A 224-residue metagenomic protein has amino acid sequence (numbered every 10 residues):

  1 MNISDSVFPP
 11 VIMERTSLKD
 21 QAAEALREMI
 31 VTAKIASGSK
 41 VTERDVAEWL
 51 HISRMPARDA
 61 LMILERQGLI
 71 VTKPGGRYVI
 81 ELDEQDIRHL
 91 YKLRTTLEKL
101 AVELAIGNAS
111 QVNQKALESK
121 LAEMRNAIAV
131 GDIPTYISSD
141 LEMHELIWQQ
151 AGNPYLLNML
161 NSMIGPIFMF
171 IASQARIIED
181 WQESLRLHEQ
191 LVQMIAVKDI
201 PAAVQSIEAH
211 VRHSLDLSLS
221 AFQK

Functional and structural regions predicted by a protein language model:
M1-E103, G107, L215, L219-K224: Short linear motifs at protein or domain termini
S17, Q114-K115, W181-Q182: Short helix-capping and inter-helix turn/linker motifs at the boundaries of alpha-helical repeat units
D45, D86, T135, D180-E183 (+1 more regions): An acidic, carboxylate-rich microenvironment
M62, G68-I70, M163-G165, D180-Q182: Mobile beta-alpha loop/short-helix "lid" or hinge segments that flank ligand
L90, Q111-S173, R186-M194, A202 (+1 more regions): Conserved amphipathic alpha-helical segments that form helical-bundle/coiled-coil interaction surfaces
I106, G152, R176-I177: Short helix-capping/hinge motifs at transmembrane helix termini and TM-loop junctions
A109-S110, D180: Short coil/turn segments
